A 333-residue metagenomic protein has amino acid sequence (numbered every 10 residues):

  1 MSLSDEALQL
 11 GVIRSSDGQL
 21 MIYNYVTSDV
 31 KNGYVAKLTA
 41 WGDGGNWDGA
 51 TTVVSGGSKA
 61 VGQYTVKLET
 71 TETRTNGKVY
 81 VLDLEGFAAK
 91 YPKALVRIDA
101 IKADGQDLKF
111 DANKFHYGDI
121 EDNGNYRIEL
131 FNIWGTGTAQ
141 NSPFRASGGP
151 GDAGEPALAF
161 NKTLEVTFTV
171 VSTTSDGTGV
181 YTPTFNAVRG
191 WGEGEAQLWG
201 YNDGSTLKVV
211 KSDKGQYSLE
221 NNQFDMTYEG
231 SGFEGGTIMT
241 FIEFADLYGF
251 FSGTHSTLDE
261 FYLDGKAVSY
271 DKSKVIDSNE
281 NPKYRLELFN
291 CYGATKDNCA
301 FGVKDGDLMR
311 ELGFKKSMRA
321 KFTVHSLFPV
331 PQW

Functional and structural regions predicted by a protein language model:
M1, S16-G18, N24, Y64-E72 (+7 more regions): Extra-cytoplasmic beta-strand recognition segments
M1-S16, D122, V170-T184, H325-W333: Low-complexity, Pro/Thr/Ser/Gly/Ala-rich linker/spacer regions in secreted, extracellular modular proteins
S4-G57, Y181-G215, L219: N-terminal targeting leaders for non-cytosolic proteins
D5-L10, K93-A112, T174, G253-A267 (+1 more regions): Exposed low-complexity, polar/acidic, P/S/T/G-rich flexible segments that act as propeptides, protease-susceptible
G33-V35, G77-D83, D176-G190, T237-F241 (+1 more regions): Beta-strand acidic-aromatic groove motif in beta-rich domains, primarily in extracellular
W41-G56, G118-A153, N202-D203, Q216-S218 (+2 more regions): Surface-exposed intrinsically disordered loops and tails
T65-A94, Q140-P150, D225, E229-G253 (+2 more regions): Extracellular beta-strand ligand-recognition surfaces/modules
V81, I98-A100, G105, R127-I128 (+4 more regions): Intrinsic low-complexity tandem-repeat regions in disordered proteins
